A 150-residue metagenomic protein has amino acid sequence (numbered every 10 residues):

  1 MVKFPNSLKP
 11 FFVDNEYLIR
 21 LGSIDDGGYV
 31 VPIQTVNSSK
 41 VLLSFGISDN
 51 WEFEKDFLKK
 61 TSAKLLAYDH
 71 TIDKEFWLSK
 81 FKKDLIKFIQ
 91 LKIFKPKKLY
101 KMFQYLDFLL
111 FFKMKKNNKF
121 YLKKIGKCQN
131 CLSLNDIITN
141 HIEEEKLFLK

Functional and structural regions predicted by a protein language model:
M1-S23: Rossmann-like AdoMet
I19-L134: SAM cofactor-binding core of SAM-dependent methyltransferases, primarily the Rossmann-like beta-alpha-beta module
V36-N37, N140-L147: Glycine-rich phosphate-binding loop signature in dinucleotide/nucleotide-binding domains
S133-H141: Generic hydrophobic alpha-helical segments
K150: Switch II (G3) loop of P-loop NTPases
